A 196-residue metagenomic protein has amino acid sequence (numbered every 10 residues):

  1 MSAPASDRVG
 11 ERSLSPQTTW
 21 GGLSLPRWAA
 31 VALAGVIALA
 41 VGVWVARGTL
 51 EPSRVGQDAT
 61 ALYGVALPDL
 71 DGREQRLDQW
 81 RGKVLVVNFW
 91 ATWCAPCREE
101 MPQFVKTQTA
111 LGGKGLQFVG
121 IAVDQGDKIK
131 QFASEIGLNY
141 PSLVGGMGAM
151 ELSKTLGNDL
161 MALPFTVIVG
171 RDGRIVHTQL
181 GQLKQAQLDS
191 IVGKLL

Functional and structural regions predicted by a protein language model:
M1-G64, P68: N-terminal targeting signals for export/organelle localization
V65, F89-W90, F132, Y140: Conserved hydrophobic/aromatic "anchor" residues that stabilize well-ordered secondary structure elements
D71-R73, D172: Residue-level recognition of short loop/turn positions
Q75-A95: Short active-site neighborhood of thiol/selenol oxidoreductases, capturing the structured segment around
T92-E99, F165: C-type cytochrome heme c attachment motif
R98-L138, M147-K154: Structural microenvironment flanking redox-active thiols in thiol-disulfide oxidoreductases
A133-N139, G145-K194: Thiol/disulfide oxidoreductase modules built on the thioredoxin-like
